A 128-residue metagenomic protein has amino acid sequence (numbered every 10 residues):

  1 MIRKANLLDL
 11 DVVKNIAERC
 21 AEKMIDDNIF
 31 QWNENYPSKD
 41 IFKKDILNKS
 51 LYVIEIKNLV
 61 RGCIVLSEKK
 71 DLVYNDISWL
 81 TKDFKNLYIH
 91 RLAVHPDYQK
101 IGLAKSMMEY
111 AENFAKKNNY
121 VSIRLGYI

Functional and structural regions predicted by a protein language model:
M1-N15: A short beta-loop-alpha structural element at the N-terminal edge of CoA-dependent acyl/N-acetyltransferase catalytic
A21-K43: Conserved GNAT-fold acetyl-CoA-binding loop/helix
K49-I64: Conserved beta-hairpin
C63-R91, Q99: Conserved acyl-donor/pantetheine-binding loop and adjacent beta-alpha core of acyl/acetyltransferases and related
H90, H95, I128: Residue-level recognition of the GNAT/N-acetyltransferase active site
V94, K100-N113: Conserved acetyl-CoA-binding loop-helix of GNAT-fold acetyltransferases
M108, A115-Y127: Conserved GNAT acetyl-CoA-binding A-motif
